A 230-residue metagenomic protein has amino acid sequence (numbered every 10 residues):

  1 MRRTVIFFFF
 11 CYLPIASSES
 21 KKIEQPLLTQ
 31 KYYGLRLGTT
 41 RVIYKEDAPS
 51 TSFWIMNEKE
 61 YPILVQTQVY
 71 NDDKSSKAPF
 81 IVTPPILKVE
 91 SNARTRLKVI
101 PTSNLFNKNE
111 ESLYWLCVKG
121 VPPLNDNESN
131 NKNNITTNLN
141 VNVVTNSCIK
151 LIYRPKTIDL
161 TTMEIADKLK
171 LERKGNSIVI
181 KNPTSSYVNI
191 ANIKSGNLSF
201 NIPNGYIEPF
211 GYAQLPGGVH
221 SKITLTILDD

Functional and structural regions predicted by a protein language model:
M1-T4: Positively charged n-region of N-terminal signal peptides that target proteins for export
F9-S17: Hydrophobic h-region of N-terminal signal peptides that target proteins for export in Gram-negative bacteria
S20-W54, L160-K170, N204: Beta-sheet-dominated interaction scaffolds and their linkers
E46-S52, N109-L113, K174: Short, solvent-exposed loop/turn segments enriched in Ser/Thr/Gly
S52-M56, S177-P183: Short edge beta-strand/loop segments characteristic of extracellular beta-sandwich folds
E58-S75, P183-F200: Short acidic, flexible loop segments centered on an aromatic residue
A78-L105, L198-K222: Intrinsically disordered, low-complexity Pro/Gly/Ser/Thr-rich segments with frequent PxxP/GP/PP motifs and embedded
N104-E164, K222-D230: Terminal connector regions
